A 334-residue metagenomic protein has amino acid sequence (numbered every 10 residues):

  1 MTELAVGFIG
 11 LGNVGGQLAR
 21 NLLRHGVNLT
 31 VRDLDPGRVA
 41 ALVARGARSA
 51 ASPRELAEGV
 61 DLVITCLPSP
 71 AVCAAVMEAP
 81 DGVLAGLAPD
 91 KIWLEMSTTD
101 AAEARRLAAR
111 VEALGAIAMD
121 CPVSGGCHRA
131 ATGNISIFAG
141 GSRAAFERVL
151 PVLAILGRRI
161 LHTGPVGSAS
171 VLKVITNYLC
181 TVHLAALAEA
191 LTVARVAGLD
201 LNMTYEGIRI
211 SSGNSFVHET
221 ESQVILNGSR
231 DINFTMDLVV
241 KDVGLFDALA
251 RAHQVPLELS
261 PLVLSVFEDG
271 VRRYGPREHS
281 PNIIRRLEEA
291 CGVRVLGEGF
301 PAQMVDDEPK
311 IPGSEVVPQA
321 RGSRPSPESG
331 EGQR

Functional and structural regions predicted by a protein language model:
M1-C66, K91, M96: NAD(P)+-binding Rossmann beta1-loop-alpha1 motif at the extreme N-terminus of oxidoreductases
V6, L11, T98-Y178, G332: Rossmann-fold dinucleotide-binding core
L18-A19, R38, L107, V152 (+1 more regions): Hydrophobic residues within alpha-helices that form the first helical element adjacent to the glycine-rich loop
L29, S49, A118-M119, I160 (+2 more regions): Hydrophobic beta-strand scaffold residues
P53-T65, S69-I117: Rossmann-fold NAD(P) dinucleotide-binding segment
S168-C291: Helical "substrate-binding/catalytic lid" subdomain of Rossmann-like NAD(P)-dependent dehydrogenases/reductases
R272-R324, E328-S329, Q333-R334: NAD(P)-dependent dehydrogenase/reductase Rossmann-like domain
